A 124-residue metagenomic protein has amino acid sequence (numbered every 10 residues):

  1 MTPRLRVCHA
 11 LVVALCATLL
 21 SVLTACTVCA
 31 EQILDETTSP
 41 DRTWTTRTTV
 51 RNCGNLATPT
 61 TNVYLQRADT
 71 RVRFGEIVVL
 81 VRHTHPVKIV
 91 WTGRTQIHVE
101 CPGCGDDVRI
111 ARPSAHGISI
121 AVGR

Functional and structural regions predicted by a protein language model:
M1-V7: N-terminal secretory signal peptides that target proteins for export/translocation
V13-V22: Bacterial N-terminal signal peptides
A25-A30, V81-R124: Acidic, small-residue rich beta-repeat scaffolds with periodic aromatic anchors
E36-P40, I89-T92: Structural signature of eukaryotic scaffold interfaces centered on beta-propeller domains
T46-R47: Structural core positions within WD40/WD-like beta-propeller blades
N52-N55, C104-D106: Short glycine/acidic-enriched loop and turn motifs that connect beta-strands
T60-R67: Short, surface-exposed beta-strand/strand-loop-strand elements in extracellular ectodomains
G75-V78: A short beta-strand motif characteristic of beta-propeller blades
